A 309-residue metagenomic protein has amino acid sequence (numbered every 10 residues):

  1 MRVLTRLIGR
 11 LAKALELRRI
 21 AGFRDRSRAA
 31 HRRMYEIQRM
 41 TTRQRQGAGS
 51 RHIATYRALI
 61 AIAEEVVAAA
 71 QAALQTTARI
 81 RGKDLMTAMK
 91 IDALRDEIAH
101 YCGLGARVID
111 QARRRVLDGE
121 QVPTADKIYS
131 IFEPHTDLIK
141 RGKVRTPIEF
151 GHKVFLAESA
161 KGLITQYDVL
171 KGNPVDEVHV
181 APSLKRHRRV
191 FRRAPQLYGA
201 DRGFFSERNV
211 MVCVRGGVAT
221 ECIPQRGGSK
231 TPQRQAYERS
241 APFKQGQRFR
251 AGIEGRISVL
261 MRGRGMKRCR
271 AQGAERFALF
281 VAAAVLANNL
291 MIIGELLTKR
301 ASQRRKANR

Functional and structural regions predicted by a protein language model:
M1-Q196, A200-R202, V212: Polybasic low-complexity intrinsically disordered regions
I98-Y101, A112, A241-R309: Basic, amphipathic alpha-helical segments enriched in Lys/Arg and hydrophobic/aromatic residues
D126, G151-K153, P195, V218 (+3 more regions): Active-site lining segments that contact anionic ligands and/or coordinate catalytic metals
K171, P224-S229: Short, acidic/turn-prone active-site loops that include or flank metal/cofactor- and phosphate-binding residues
G199-E207, G227-G228: Acidic, metal-coordinating catalytic cores used for nucleic-acid/nucleotide bond scission and strand-transfer chemistry
V210-V218: Short, surface-exposed basic-aromatic patches at helix termini and helix-loop junctions that form
G217-Q225: Short hydrophobic/aromatic-enriched beta-strand-loop microsegments
S229-Y237: Short, charged, surface-exposed secondary-structure boundary motifs
